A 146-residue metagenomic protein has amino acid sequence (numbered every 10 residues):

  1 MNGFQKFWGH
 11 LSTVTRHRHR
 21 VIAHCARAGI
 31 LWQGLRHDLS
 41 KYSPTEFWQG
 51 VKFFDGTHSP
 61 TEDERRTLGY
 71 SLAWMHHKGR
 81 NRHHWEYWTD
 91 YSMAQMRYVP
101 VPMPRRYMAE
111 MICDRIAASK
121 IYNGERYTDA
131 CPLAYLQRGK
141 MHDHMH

Functional and structural regions predicted by a protein language model:
M1-H146: Metal-dependent phosphohydrolase cores
